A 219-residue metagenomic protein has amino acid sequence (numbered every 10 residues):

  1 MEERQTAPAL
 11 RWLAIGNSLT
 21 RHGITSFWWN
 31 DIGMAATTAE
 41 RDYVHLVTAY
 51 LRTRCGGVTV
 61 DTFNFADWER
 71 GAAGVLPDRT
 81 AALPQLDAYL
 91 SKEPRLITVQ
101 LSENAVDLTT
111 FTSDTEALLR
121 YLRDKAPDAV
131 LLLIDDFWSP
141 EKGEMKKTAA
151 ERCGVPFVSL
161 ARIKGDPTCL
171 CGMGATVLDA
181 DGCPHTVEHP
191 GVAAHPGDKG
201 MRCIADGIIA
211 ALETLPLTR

Functional and structural regions predicted by a protein language model:
M1-Q5: Non-catalytic propeptide/linker segments at domain boundaries
T6-L13, R21-T112, K142: Conserved SGNH/GDSL esterase-like catalytic core that processes O-acyl groups on lipids and polysaccharides
W12-I15, R219: Generic detector of low-complexity/intrinsically disordered segments and short hydrophobic N-terminal stretches
I15-G16, I134: Short hydrophobic segments within beta-strands
G16-L19, A161: Short, small-residue-rich loop/turn micro-motifs
T80-T218: Alpha-helical cap/lid subdomain in secreted, periplasmic, or secretory-pathway luminal O-acyl-processing enzymes
